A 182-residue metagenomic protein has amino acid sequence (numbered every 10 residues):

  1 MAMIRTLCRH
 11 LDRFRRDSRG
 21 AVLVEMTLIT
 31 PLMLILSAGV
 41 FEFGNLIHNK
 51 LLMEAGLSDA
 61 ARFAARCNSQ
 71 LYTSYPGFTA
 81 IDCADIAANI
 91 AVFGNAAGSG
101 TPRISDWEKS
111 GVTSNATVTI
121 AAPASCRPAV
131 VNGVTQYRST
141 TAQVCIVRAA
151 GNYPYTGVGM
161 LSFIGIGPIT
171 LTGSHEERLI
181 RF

Functional and structural regions predicted by a protein language model:
M1-R19: N-terminal leader/signal peptides at the extreme start of proteins
A2-T6, K50-L51, A55-F182: Short, conserved structural patches
R13, L32-M33, N49: N-terminal leader/targeting segments
V22, M26-E42: Alpha-helical hydrophobic helix detector
